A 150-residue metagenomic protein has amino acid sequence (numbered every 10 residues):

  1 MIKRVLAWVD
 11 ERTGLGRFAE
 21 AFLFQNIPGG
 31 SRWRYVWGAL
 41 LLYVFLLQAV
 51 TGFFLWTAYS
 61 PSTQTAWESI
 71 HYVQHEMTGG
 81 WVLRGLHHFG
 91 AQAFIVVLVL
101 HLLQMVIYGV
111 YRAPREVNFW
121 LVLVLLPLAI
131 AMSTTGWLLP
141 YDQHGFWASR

Functional and structural regions predicted by a protein language model:
M1-R150: Membrane-embedded alpha-helical bundles that constitute the cytochrome b-like, heme-associated redox core of multi-pass
